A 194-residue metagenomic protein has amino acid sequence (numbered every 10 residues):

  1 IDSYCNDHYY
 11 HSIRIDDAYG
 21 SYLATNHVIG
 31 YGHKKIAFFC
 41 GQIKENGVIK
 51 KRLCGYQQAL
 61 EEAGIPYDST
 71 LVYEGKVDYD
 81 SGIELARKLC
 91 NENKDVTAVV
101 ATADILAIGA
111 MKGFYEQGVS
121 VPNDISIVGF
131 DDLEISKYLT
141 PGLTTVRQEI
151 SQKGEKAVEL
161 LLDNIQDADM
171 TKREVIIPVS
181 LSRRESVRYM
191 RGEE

Functional and structural regions predicted by a protein language model:
I1-L23, I65, I105, D131-L143: Flexible loop/hinge segments that line or gate small-molecule binding clefts
D2, R14, C40, E74 (+2 more regions): Short beta-strand/turn micro-motifs composed of small residues that flank or help shape donor/cofactor-binding pockets
H11-I13, T70-Y73, T144, V175: Structural signal for short hydrophobic segments within the conserved structured cores of catalytic domains across
S21, E74-E92: Structural motif
A24-A63, R173-V187: An alpha-beta-alpha
Y31, L85-E193: Flexible loop/turn connectors
K34-K35, Y67-L71, V121-S126: Short acidic capping loops at alpha-helix termini that bridge into adjacent secondary structure
Q57-S81: Short beta-strand elements in bilobed, periplasmic/extracellular small-molecule ligand-binding domains
